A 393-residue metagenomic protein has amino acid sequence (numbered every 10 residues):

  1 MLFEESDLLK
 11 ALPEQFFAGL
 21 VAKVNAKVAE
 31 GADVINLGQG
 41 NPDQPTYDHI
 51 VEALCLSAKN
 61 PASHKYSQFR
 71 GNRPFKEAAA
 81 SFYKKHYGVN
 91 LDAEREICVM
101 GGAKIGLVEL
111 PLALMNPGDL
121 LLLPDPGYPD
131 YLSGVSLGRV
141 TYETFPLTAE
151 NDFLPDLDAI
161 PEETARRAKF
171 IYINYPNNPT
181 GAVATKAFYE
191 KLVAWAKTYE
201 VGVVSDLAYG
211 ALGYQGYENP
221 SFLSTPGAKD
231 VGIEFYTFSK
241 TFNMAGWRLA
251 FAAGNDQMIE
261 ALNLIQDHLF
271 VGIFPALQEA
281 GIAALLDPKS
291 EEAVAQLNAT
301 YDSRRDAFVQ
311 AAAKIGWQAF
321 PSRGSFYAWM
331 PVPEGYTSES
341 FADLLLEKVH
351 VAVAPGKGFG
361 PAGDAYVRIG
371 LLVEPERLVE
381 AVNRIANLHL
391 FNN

Functional and structural regions predicted by a protein language model:
L2-G101, E109, A284-D287, F391-N393: N-terminal small-domain helix-loop-helix segment of the aminotransferase-like
K27-E30, G138, T198-Y199, I315 (+1 more regions): Helix C-cap/helix->beta junction micro-motif
S63-A194, A211-L212, N219-L223, L378: Conserved core of the PLP fold type I
S81, G335, L344-A354, F359-N393: PLP-dependent enzyme catalytic core of the Aspartate aminotransferase-like
D119, V140, T198-V201, K229-D230: A short helix->loop->beta-strand "cap" motif at the edges of active sites that frequently abuts
G227-A299, D306, Q310, H389-L390: Conserved core segment of the aminotransferase class I/II
I282, N298-V309, A319-P331, G363: Conserved glycine-rich beta-strand-loop-beta hairpin in the small C-terminal domain of fold type I
